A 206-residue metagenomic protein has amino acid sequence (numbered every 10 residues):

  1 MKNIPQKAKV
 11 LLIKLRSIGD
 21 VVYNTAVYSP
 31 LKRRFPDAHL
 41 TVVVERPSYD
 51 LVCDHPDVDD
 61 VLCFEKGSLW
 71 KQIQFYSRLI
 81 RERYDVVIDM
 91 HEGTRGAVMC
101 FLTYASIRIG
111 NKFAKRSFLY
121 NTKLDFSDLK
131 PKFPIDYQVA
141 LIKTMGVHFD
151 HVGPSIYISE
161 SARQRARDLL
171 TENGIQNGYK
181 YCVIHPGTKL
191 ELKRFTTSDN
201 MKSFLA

Functional and structural regions predicted by a protein language model:
M1-A206: Catalytic machinery of carbohydrate-active enzymes, primarily nucleotide-sugar-dependent glycosyltransferases
